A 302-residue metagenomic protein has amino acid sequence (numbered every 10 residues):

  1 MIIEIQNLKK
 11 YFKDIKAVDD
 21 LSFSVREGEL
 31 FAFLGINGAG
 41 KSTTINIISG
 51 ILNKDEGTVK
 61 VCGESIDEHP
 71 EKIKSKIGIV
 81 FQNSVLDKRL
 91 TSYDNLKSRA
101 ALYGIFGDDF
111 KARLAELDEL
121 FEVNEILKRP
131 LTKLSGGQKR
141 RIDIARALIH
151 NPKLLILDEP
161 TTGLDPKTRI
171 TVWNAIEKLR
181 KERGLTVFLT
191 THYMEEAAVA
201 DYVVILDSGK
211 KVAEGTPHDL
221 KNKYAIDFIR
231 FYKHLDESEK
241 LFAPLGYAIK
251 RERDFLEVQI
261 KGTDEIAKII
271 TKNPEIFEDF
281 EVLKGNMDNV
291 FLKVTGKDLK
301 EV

Functional and structural regions predicted by a protein language model:
G57-S65, I73: Conserved ABC transporter NBD signature motif
K97, A101, D108-I126: Conserved ABC ATPase "signature" region
P130-L134: Conserved ABC ATPase signature
N151: Conserved catalytic motifs of ABC-family nucleotide-binding domains
L155-D158: Catalytic Walker B motif of ABC-type/P-loop ATPase nucleotide-binding domains
A175-I260: ABC transporter nucleotide-binding domain
I226-D298, V302: Short, charged/small-residue-rich alpha-helical element at the C-terminal edge of ABC transporter nucleotide-binding
